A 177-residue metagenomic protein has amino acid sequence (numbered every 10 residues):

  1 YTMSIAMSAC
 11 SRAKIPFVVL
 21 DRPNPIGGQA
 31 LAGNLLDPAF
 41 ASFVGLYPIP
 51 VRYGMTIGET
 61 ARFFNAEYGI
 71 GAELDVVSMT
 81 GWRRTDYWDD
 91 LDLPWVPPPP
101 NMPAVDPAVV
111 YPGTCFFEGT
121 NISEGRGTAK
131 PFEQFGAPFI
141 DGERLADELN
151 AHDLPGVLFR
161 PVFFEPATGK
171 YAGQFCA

Functional and structural regions predicted by a protein language model:
Y1-I5: Charged helix-capping and loop-helix junction motifs
R12-P16: A short helix->loop->beta-strand "cap" motif at the edges of active sites that frequently abuts
V18-F40: Glycine-rich, charge-decorated loop segments at or immediately adjacent to ligand/cofactor-binding or catalytic sites
P23-G27, G81-R84, F139: Solvent-exposed loop/turn segments at secondary-structure junctions within structured extracellular/periplasmic domains
A41-P112: Conserved anion/nucleotide-ligand pocket segment
T60-R62, V110, T114-N121, R160-T168: Glycine-rich, charged/polar anion/phosphate-binding loops that engage phosphate groups from diverse ligands
G113-D153: Oxyanion-binding "anion nests"
G136-A177: Conserved functional hotspot residues or short segments at active or partner-binding sites across diverse domains
